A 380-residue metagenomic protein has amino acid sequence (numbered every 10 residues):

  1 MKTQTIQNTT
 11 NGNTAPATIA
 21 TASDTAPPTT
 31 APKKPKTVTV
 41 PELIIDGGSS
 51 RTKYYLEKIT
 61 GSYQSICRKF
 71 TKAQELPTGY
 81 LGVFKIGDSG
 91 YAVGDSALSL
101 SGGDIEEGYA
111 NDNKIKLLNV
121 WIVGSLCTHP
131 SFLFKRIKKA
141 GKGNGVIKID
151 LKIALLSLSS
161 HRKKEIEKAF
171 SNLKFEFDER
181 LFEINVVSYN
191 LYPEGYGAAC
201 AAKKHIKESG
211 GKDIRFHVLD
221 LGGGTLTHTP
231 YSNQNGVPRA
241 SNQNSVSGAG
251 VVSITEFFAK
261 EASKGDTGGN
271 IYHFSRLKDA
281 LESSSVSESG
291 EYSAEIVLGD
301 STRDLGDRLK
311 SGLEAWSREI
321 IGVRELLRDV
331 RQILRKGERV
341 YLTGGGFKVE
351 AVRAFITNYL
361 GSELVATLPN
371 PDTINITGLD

Functional and structural regions predicted by a protein language model:
M1-H217, N235-V251, Y292-R339, F347-D380: Nucleotide/phosphate-binding catalytic cleft detector across ATP-hydrolyzing and phosphate-transferring enzymes
T227-Y231: A structural feature that tracks compact, well-ordered secondary-structure segments with a strong bias toward
V252-A259: An amphipathic alpha-helix signature
K260-G312: A mobile "lid/hinge" subdomain adjacent to the ATP/sugar-phosphate binding pocket shared across diverse ATP-dependent
